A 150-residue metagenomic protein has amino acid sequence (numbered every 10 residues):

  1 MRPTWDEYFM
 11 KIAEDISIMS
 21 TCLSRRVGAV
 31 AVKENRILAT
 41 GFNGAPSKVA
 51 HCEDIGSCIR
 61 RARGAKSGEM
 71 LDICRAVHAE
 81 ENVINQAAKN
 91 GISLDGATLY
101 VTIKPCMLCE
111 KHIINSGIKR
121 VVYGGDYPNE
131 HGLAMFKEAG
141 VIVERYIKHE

Functional and structural regions predicted by a protein language model:
M1-E150: Zinc-dependent deaminase catalytic domain
